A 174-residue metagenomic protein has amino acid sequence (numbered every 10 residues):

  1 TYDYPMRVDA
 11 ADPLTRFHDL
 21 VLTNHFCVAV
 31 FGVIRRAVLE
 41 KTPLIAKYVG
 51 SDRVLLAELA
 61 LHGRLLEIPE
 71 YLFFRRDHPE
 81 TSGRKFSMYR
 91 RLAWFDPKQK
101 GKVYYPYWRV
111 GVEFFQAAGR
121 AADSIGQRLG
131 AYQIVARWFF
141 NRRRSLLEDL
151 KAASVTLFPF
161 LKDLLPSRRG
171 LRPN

Functional and structural regions predicted by a protein language model:
Y2-Y89: Conserved nucleotide-sugar donor-binding catalytic segment
D3-Y4, F17, V21-L22, T42 (+7 more regions): A near-ubiquitous, low-amplitude feature marking generic local secondary-structure context
P5-D12, E70-E80, R90-Q99, S145-L157 (+1 more regions): Short, Lys/Arg-enriched charge-dense amphipathic segments
P13-F17, R35, V103-F114, A131 (+3 more regions): Alpha-helical structural motif
K41, K47, K85, K98-K102 (+2 more regions): Context-gated lysine
V54, P69-F139: C-terminal catalytic/acceptor-binding lobe
G119-N174: Membrane-interface aromatic/basic loop that binds lipid-linked glycans or pyrophosphate carriers, typified by
